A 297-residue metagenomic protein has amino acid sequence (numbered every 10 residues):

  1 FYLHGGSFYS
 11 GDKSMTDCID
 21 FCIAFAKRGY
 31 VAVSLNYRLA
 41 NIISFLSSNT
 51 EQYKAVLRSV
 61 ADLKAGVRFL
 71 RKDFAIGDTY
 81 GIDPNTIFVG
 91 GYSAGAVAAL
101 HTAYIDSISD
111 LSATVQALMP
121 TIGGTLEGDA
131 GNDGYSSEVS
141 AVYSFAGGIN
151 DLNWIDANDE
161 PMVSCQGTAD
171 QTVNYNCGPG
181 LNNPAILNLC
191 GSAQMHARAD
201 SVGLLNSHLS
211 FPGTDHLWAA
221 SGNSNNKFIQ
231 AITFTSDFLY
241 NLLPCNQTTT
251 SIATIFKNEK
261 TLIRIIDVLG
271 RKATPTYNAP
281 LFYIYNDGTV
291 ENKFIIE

Functional and structural regions predicted by a protein language model:
F1-S7: Short beta-strand element of the alpha/beta-hydrolase
S7-D17, N36-L57, L217-N223: Cap/lid segment of the alpha/beta-hydrolase catalytic domain
S14-L35: Short amphipathic alpha-helix adjacent to the substrate-entry channel of hydrolases
A26, E160, C165-P212: Active-site-adjacent alpha-helix of alpha/beta-hydrolase-fold enzymes
A65-N158: Primarily recognizes the serine-hydrolase "nucleophile elbow" in alpha/beta-hydrolase and SGNH/GDSL folds
L189, A193-T248: C-terminal catalytic histidine-bearing segment of alpha/beta-hydrolase fold enzymes
N241-A273: Residue-level detector of functionally pivotal "anchor" positions at catalytic/ligand-binding pockets or at interdomain
P280-E297: C-terminal tail/sorting-segment detector
